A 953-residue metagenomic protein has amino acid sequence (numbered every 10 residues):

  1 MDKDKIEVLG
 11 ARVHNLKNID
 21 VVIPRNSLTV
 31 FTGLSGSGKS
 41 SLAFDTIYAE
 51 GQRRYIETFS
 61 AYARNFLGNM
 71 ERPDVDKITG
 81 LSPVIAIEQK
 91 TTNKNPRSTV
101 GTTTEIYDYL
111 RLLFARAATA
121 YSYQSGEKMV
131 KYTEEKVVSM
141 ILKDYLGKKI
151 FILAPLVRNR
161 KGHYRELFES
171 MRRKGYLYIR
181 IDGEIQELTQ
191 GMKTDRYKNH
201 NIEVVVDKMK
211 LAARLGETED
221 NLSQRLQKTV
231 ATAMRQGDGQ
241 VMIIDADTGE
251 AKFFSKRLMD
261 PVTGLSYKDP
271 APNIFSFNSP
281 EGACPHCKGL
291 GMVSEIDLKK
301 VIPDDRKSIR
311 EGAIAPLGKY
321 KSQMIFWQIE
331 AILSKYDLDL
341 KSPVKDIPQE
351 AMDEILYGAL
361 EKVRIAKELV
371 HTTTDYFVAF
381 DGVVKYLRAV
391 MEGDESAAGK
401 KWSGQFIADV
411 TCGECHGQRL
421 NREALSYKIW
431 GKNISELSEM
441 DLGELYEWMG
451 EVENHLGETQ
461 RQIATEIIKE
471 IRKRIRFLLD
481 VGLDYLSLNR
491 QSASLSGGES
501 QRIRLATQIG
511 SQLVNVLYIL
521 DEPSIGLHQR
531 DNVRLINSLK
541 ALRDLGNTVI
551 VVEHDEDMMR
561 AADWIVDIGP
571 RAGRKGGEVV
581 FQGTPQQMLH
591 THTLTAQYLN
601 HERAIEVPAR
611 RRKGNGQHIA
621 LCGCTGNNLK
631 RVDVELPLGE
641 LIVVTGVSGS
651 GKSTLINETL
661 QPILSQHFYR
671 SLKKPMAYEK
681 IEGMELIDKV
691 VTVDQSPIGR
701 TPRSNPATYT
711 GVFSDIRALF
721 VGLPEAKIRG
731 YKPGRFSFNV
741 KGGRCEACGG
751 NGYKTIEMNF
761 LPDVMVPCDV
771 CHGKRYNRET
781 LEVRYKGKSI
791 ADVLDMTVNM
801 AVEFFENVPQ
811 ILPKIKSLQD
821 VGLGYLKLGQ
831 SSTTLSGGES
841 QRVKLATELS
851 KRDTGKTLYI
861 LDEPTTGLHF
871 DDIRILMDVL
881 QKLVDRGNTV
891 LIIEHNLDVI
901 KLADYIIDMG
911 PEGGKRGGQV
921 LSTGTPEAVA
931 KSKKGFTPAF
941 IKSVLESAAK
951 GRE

Functional and structural regions predicted by a protein language model:
M1-E953: Conserved phosphate-binding elements of NTP-dependent enzyme cores
